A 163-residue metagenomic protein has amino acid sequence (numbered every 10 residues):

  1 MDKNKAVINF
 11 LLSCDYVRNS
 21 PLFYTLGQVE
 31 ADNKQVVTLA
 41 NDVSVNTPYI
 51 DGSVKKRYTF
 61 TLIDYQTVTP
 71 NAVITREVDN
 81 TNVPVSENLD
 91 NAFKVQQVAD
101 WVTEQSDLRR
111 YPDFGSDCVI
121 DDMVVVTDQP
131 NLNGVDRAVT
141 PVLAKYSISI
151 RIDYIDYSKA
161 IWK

Functional and structural regions predicted by a protein language model:
M1-T25, S44-K163: Charged, amphipathic alpha-helical segments and their flanking helix caps
F23-K34: Short secondary-structure junction/hinge motifs that connect adjacent elements
D32-D42: Charged, often glycine-rich, active-site loop that binds/positions anionic groups
